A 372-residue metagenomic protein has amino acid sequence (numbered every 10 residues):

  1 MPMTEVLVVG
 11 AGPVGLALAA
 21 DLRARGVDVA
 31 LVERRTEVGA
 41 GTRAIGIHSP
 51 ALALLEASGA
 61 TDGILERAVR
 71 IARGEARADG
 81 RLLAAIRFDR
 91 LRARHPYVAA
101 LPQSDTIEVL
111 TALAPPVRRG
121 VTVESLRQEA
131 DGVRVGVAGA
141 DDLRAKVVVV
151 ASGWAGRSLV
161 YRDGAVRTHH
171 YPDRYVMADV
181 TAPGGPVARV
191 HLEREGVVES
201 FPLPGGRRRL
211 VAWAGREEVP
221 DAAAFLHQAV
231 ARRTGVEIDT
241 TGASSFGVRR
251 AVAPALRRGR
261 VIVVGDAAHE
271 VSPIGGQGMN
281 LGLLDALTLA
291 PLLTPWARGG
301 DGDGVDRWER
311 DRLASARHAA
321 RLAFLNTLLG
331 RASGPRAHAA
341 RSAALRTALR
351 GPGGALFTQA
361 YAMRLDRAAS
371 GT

Functional and structural regions predicted by a protein language model:
P2-V14: Beta1/beta-strand and adjacent pyrophosphate-binding region of the FAD-binding site in flavoprotein oxidoreductases
M3, A231, L292-T372: C-terminal helical "tail/cap" subdomain of flavin- and related membrane-associated enzymes
P13-A20, A24, F246-L325: Conserved mid-domain beta->alpha element of the FAD-binding
R23-R43: Glycine-rich FAD pyrophosphate-binding loop
R43, I47-V109: Active-site-adjacent segment of FAD-dependent monooxygenases/related oxidoreductases
R119-V133: A conserved short coil-to-beta-strand element within the FAD-binding core of flavoproteins
A138-V147: Core beta-strand elements of the Rossmann-like FAD/NAD(P) dinucleotide-binding domain in flavoenzyme oxidoreductases
V147-V248: Conserved FAD-binding catalytic core of PHBH/FMO-like flavoproteins
